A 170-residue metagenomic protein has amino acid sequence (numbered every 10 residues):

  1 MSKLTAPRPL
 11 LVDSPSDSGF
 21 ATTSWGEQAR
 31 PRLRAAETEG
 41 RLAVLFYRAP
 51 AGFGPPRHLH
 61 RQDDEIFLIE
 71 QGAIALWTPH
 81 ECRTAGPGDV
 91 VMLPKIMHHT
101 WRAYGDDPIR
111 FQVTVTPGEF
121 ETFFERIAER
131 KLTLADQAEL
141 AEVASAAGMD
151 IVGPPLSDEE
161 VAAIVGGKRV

Functional and structural regions predicted by a protein language model:
M1-L42, T133-V170: A short, N-terminal "cap"/entry segment at the start of jelly-roll beta-barrel domains of the cupin/DSBH fold
D13-S14, E37, I66, H80-H98: Short acidic-glycine-tyrosine-enriched beta hairpin
A29-P31, L45-H60: Conserved short histidine dyad/triad with adjacent acidic residue
R41, E65-L68, F123: Residue-level recognition of specific faces of alpha-helices
F53, I74, T122, R130 (+1 more regions): Hydrophobic small-molecule pocket/channel-lining residues, especially in calycin-type beta-barrels
Q62-I74, P79-H80: Glycine- and acidic-residue-biased ligand/ion/polar-headgroup-sensing regions
A75, K95-E121: Ligand-binding loop in jelly-roll beta-barrel domains
R110, F120-L134, A138: A hydrophobic, small-residue-rich beta->alpha segment in the mid-to-C-terminal subdomain of diverse proteins
